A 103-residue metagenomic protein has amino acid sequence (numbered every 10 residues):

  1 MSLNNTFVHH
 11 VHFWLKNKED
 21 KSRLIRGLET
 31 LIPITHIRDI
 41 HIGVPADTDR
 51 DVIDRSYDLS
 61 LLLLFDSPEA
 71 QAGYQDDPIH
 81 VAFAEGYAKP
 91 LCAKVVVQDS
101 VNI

Functional and structural regions predicted by a protein language model:
M1-D58, D66-D76, D99-I103: Short S/T/G/P-rich N-terminal loop/turn motif that feeds into the first structured element of a domain
R23-R26, A82-G86: Long, highly charged amphipathic alpha-helices
I32-H36, I79-E85, L91: A common structural junction motif
G86-I103: Charge-dense polyanion-binding interfaces
